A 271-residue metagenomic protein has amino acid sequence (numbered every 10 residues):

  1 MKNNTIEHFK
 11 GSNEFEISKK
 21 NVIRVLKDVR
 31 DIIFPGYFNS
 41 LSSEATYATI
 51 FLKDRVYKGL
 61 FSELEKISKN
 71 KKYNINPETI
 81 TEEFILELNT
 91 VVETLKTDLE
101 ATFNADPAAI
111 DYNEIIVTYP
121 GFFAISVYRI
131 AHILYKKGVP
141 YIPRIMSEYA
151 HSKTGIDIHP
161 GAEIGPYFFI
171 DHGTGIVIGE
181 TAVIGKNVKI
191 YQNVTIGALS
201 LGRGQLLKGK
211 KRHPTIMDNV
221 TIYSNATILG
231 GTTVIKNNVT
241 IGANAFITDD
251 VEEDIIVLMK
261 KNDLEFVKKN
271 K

Functional and structural regions predicted by a protein language model:
M1-E148: Terminal amphipathic alpha-helical/low-complexity segments used for targeting or macromolecular assembly
K136-P166: Short, conserved active-site entrance elements at the starts or edges of catalytic domains
G161, T181-A182: Conserved adenosyl
K186-K271: Glycine-rich hexapeptide-repeat left-handed beta-helix
